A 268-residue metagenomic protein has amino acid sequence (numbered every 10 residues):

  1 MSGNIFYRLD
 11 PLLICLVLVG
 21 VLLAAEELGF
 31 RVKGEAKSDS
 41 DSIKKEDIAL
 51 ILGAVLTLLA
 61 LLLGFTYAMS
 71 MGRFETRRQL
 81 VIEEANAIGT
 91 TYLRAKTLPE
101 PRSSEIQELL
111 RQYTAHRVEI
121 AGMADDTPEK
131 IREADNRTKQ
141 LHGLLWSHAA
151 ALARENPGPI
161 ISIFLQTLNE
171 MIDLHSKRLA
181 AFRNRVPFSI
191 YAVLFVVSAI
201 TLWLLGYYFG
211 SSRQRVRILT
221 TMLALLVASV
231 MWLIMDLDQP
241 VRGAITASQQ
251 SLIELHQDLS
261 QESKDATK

Functional and structural regions predicted by a protein language model:
M1-G3: Short, Lys/Arg-rich, polar N-terminal cytosolic tail immediately upstream of the first transmembrane signal-anchor
I5-A36, D47, A180-K268: Alpha-helical transmembrane anchor segments
S38-L50: N-terminal low-complexity, intrinsically disordered segments
A49-T66: A generic, lipid-embedded transmembrane alpha helix
L62-I82, D238: Transmembrane signal-anchor/signal-peptide helices with a preference for the extracytoplasmic
V81-T97, S248-E262: Short extracytoplasmic/periplasmic juxtamembrane "stem" segments immediately C-terminal to an N-terminal membrane anchor
T91-R183: Structured inter-helical modules in multipass membrane proteins
